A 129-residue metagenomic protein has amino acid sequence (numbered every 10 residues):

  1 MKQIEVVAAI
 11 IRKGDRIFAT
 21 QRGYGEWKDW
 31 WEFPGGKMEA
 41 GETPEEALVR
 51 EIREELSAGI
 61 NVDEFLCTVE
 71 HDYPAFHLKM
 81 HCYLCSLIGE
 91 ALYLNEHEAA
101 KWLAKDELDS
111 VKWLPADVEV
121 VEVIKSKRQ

Functional and structural regions predicted by a protein language model:
M1, K125-Q129: Generic C-terminal helix-cap and adjacent flexible tail
M1-I17, K37: Conserved N-terminal beta-strand and adjoining loop/helix that marks the start of the Nudix/MutT-like hydrolase domain
E5-V7, D15, L78-H81, E98: Change "...and in nucleic-acid phosphodiester-cleaving endonucleases..." to "...and in nucleic-acid processing enzymes
I11-R12, A19, C85-L87, W102: Conserved hydrophobic "DFG−1" position in protein kinase catalytic cores
E26-D29: A conserved beta-turn-beta hairpin within the catalytic core of GNAT-like acetyltransferases that forms part
F33-F65, A104: The catalytic Nudix box helix
G59, V69-A91, A99-K101: Active-site-adjacent beta-strand/loop module that shapes the phosphate/pyrophosphate-binding cleft
L84, Y93-I124: NUDIX/MutT-family hydrolases
